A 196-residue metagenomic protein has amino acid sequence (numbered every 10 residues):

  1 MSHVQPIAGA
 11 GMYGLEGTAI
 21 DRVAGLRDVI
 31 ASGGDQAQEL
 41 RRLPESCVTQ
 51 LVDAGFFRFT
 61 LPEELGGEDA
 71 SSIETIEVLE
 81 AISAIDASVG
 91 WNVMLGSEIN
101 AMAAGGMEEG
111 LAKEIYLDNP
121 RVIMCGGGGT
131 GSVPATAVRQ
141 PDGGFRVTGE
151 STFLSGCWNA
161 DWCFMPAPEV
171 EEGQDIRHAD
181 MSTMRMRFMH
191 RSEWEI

Functional and structural regions predicted by a protein language model:
M1-L15: Intrinsic disorder at enzyme termini
L15-T18, R42-L43: Short secondary-structure boundary/capping elements
D21, R27-I30, G34: N- or domain-start disorder-to-order transition segments that initiate the globular core
E45-D53, R58-A160, D175-M181: Glycine-rich flavin
T148, P166, R187-H190: Short beta-strand segments
N159-P168: A short alpha/beta connector and helix-capping loop motif
E193-I196: Flexible, small-/acidic-enriched active-site or ligand-binding loops
